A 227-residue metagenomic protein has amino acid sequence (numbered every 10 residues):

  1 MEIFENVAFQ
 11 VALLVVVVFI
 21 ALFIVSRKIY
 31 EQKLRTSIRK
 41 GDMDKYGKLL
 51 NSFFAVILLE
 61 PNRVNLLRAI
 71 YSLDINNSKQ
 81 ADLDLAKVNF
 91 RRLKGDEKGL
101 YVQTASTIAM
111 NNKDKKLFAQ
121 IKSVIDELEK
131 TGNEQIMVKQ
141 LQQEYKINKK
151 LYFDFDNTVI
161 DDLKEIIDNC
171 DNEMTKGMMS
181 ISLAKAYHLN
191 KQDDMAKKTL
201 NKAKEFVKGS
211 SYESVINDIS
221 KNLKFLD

Functional and structural regions predicted by a protein language model:
M1-T36: N-terminal signal-anchor transmembrane alpha helix of single-pass membrane proteins, serving as the membrane-anchoring
V17-I24, N51-E60, A86-D96, S123-I136 (+2 more regions): Solenoid-like repeat scaffolds
F23-K98, N112-K115: N-terminal topogenic membrane-targeting module
L73, Q103-E173: Alpha-helical adaptor scaffolds
K164-D227: Long, non-transmembrane cytosolic or organellar matrix-exposed soluble domains/tails of integral membrane proteins
